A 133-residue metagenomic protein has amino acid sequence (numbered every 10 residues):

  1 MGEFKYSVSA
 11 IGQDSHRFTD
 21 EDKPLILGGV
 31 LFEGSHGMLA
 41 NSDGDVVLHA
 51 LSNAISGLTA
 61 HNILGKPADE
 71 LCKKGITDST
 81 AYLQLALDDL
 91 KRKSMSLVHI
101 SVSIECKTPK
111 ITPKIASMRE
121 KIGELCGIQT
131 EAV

Functional and structural regions predicted by a protein language model:
K5-D14: Short amphipathic
S15-E33, I128-E131: Acidic-glycine-rich active-site phosphate/pyrophosphate-binding loop
F32-S42, D69-K74: A short glycine/serine-rich beta->alpha loop
G37-I63: Conserved mixed alpha/beta catalytic, RNA-binding, or beta-rich assembly cores of soluble enzyme, regulatory
V47-A54, T80-K91, I115-L125: Short, well-ordered amphipathic alpha-helical segments that serve as non-catalytic structural scaffolds within diverse
A54-S96, S103, K107: Glycine- and Gly-Pro-enriched alpha-helical subdomains that act as flexible, kink-prone "lid/hinge" or packing modules
S101-T108, A116-V133: Short, conserved loop-to-beta-strand elements that form functional interface hotspots
